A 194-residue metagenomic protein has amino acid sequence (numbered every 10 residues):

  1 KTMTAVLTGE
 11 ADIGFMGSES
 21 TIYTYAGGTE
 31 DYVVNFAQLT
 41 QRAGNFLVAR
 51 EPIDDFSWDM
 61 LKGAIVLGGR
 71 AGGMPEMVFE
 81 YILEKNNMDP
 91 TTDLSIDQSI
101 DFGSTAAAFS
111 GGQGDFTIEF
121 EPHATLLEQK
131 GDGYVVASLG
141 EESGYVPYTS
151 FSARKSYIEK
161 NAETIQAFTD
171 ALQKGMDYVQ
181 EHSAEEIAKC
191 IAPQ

Functional and structural regions predicted by a protein language model:
K1-D101, A108, D115-P122, D132 (+2 more regions): Short, glycine-/small- and polar/acidic-enriched structural segments that line small-molecule recognition paths
D101-P193: Pocket-lining segment of extracytoplasmic ligand-binding domains
